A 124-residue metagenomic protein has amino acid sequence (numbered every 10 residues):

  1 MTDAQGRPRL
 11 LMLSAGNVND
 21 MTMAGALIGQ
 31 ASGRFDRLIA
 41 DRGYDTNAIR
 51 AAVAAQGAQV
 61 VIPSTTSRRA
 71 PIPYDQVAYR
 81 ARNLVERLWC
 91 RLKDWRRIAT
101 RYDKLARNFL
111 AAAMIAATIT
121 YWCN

Functional and structural regions predicted by a protein language model:
M1-G33: Electropositive, glycine- and tryptophan-enriched low-complexity nucleic-acid-binding patches
D3, R101, I119-Y121: N-terminal compositionally biased, intrinsically disordered segments and leader/signal-like regions
L10, F109-M114: Conserved, well-structured core segments
N17, I28-G29, G33-Y102, A106: Helix-centered, glycine/charged polyanion-binding patches within enzymatic domains that contact phosphate-containing
M21-A24, V85, A112: A general structural signal for well-ordered alpha-helical segments in protein cores
A24, D41, I115: Residue-level signal for inorganic ion chemistry
A113-N124: Charge-patterned, long linear interaction tracts outside catalytic cores
